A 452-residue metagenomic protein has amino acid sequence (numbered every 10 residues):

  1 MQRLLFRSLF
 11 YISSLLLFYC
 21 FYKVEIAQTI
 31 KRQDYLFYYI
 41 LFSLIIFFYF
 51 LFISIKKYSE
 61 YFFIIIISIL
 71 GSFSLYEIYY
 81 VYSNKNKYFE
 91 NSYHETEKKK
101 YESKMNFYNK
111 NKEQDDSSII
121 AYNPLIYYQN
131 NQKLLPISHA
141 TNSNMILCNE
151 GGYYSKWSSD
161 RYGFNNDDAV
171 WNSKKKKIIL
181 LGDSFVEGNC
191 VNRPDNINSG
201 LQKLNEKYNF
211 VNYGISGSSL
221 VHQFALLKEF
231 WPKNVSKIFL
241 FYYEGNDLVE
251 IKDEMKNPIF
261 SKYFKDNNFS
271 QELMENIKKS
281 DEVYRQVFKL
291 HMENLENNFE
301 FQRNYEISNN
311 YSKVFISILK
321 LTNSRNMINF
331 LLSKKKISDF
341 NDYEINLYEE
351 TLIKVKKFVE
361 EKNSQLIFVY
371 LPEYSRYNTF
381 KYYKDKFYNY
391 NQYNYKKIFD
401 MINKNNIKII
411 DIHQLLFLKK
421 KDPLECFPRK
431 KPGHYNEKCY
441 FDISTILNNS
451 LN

Functional and structural regions predicted by a protein language model:
M1-F6, P428-N452: Histidine-centered active-site loop/cap adjacent to the catalytic His in serine esterases/O-acetyl transfer systems
Q2-I12, Y58-F63: Membrane-interfacial loop-to-transmembrane alpha-helix junctions, especially the N-terminal start
S8-L51: Membrane-embedded alpha-helical segments of integral membrane proteins
Y11-A27, Y243-F399, I407, I412-L418: Serine-dependent acyl-ester chemistry module
K57-Y80: Internal/C-terminal transmembrane anchor helices
S74-H94: Hydrophobic alpha-helical transmembrane segments in integral membrane proteins
K87-L204, L416-K430: Membrane/wall-proximal cationic-aromatic binding patches
K156, K177-I179, E187-S270: Conserved SGNH/GDSL esterase-like catalytic core that processes O-acyl groups on lipids and polysaccharides
